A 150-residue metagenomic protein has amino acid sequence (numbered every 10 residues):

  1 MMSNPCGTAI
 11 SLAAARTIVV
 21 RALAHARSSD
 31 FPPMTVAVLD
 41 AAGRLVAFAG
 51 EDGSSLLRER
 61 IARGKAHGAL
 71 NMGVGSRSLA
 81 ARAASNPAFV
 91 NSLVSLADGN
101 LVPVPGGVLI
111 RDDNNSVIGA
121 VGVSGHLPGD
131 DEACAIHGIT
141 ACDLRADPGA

Functional and structural regions predicted by a protein language model:
M1-A150: Flexible, solvent-exposed loop/hinge segments and secondary-structure transition points
